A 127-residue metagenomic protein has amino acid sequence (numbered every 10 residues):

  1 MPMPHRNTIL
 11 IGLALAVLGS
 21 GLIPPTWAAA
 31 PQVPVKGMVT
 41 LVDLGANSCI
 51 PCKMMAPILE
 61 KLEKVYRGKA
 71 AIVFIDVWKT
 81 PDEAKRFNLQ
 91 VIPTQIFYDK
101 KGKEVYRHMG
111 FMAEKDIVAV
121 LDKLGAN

Functional and structural regions predicted by a protein language model:
P2-G12: Bacterial N-terminal signal peptides that target proteins for export
G12-G21: Bacterial N-terminal signal peptides
T26-V39, P81: A short beta-strand-turn-helix
G37-T40, L44-S48, V91: Short pre-active-site segment immediately N-terminal to redox-active cysteine/selenocysteine motifs in thiol-based
L44-I58: Conserved redox-active cysteine motifs that mediate thiol-disulfide chemistry, especially di-cysteine Cys-X(1-2)-Cys
E63, G68-P81: Thiol-based oxidoreductase modules, predominantly thioredoxin-like and allied folds used for disulfide exchange
N88-I96: Structural micro-motif
D99-N127: Non-catalytic, surface beta->alpha helical segment in thiol-disulfide oxidoreductase systems
